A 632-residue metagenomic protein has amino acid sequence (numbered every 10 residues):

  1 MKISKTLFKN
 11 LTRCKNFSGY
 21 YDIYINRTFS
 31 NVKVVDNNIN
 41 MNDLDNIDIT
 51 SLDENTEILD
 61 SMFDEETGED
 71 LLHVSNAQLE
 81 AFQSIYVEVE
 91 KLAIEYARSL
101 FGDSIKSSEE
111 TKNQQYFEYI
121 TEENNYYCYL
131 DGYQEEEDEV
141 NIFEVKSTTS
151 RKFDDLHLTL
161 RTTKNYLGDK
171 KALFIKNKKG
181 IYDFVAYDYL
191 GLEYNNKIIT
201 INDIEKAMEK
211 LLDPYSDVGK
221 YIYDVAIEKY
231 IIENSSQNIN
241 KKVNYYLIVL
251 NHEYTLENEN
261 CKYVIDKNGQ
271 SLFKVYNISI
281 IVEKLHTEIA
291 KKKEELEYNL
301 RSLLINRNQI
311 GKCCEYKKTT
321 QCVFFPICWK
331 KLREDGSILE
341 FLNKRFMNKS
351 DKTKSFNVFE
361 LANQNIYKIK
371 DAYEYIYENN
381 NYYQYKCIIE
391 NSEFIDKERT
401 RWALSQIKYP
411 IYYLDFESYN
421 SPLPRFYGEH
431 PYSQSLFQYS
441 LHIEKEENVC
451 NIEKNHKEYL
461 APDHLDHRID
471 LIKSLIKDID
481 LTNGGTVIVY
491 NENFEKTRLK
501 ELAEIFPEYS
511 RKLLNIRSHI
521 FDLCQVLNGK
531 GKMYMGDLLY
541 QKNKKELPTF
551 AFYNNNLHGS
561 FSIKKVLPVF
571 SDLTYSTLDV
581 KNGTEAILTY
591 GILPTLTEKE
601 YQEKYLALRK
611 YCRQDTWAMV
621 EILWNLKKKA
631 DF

Functional and structural regions predicted by a protein language model:
M1-I142, T148-A186, N343-N380, K386-E393: Metal-dependent nuclease catalytic cores that hydrolyze phosphodiester bonds in DNA/RNA, characterized by
I49-E66, L158-D213, N268-I281, L285 (+2 more regions): Charged, glycine/proline-rich intrinsically disordered loops and linkers
E90, I94-S99, I142-E144, T149 (+2 more regions): Conserved RNase H-like, two-metal-ion catalytic cores of nucleic-acid enzymes
E110-F117, Y409-N420, D522: Two-metal-ion RNase H-like nuclease active-site motif
K112-Y116, Y129, Q134, D138 (+6 more regions): Conserved DEDDh/DEDDy metal-dependent 3′-5′ exonuclease domain
D154, L256-N260, P422-Y427, K496-I505: A short acidic (Asp/Glu
P214-Y221, I227-Y230, N244-L250, N260-V264 (+4 more regions): Acidic, Mg2+-coordinating catalytic module of metal-dependent nucleases/exonucleases that use a two-metal-ion mechanism
T319-R425, E429-S433: Long, internal scaffold/assembly segments composed of regular secondary structure
